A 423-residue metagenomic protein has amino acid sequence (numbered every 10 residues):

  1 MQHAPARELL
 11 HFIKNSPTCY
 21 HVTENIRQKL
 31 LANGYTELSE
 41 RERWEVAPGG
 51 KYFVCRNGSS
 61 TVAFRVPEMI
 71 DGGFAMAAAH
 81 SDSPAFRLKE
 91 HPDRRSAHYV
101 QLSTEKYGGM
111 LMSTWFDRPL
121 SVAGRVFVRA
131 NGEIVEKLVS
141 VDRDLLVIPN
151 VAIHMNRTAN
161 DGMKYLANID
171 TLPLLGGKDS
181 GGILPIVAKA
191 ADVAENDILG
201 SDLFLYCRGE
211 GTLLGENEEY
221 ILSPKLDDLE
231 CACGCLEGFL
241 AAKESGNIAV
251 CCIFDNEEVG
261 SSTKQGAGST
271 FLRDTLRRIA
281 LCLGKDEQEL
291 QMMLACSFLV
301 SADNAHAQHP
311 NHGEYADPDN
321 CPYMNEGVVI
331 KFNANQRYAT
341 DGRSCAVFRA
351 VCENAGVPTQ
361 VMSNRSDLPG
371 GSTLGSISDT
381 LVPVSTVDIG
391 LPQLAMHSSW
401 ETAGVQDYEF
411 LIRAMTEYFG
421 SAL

Functional and structural regions predicted by a protein language model:
M1-L423: N-terminal hydrophobic/helix-forming segments and targeting peptides
